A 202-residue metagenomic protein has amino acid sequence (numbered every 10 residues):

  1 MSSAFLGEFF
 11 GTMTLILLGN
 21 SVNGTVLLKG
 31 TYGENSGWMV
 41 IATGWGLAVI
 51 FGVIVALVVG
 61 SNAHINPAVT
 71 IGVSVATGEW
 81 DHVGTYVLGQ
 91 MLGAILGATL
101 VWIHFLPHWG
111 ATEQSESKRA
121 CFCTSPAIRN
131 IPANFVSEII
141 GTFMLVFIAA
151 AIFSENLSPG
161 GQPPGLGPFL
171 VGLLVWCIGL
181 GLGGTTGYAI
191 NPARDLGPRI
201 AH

Functional and structural regions predicted by a protein language model:
M1-H202: Membrane-interface helix-loop junctions and terminal tails of multi-pass membrane proteins
